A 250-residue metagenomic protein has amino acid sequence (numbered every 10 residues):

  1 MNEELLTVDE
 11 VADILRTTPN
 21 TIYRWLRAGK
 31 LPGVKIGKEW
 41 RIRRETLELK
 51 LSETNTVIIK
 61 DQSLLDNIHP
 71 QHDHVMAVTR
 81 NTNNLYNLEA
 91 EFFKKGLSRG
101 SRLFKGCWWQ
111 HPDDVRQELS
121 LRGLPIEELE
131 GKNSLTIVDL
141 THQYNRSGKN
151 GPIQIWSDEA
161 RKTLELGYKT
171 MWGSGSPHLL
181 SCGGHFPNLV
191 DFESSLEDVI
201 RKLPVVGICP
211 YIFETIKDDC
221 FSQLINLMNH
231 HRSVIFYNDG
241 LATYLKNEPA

Functional and structural regions predicted by a protein language model:
N2-L5, D9-K30, V34, K38-E48 (+1 more regions): Non-catalytic regulatory/interaction regions at protein termini and inter-domain linkers
